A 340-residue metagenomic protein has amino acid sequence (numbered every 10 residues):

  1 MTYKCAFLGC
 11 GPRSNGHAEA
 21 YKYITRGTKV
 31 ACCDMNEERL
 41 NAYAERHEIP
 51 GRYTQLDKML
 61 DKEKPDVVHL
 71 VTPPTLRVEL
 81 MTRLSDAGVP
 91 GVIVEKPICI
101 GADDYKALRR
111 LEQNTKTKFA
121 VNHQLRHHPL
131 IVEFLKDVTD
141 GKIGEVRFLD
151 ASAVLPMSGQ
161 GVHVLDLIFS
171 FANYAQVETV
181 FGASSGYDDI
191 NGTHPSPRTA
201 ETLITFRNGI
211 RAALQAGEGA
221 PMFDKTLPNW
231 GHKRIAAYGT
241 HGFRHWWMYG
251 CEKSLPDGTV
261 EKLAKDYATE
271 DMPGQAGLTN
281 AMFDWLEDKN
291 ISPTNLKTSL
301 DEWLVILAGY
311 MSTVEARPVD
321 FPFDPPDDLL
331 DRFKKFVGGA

Functional and structural regions predicted by a protein language model:
M1, G27, K58, V67-L70 (+2 more regions): C-terminal helix-rich "cap/oligomerization" subdomain common to oxidoreductases
M1-H47: N-terminal Rossmann-like dinucleotide-binding module
G16, M35-E38, Y267-T279, K297: Active-site loop of classical SDR/Rossmann-like NAD(P)-dependent oxidoreductases, centered on the catalytic Tyr-X3-Lys
A31, G51, V67, G91 (+1 more regions): Short, Asp-centered acidic motifs that coordinate Mg2+ and/or phosphate in catalytic or ligand-binding sites
P50-L56: Conserved SAM-binding strand-loop segment of SAM-dependent methyltransferases
K62, D66-P73, V78-R126: Beta-strand-loop-alpha-helix segment that lines the small-molecule cofactor/substrate pocket of alpha/beta enzymes
T115-L203, A316: Predominantly a Rossmann-like dinucleotide-binding segment in NAD(P)-dependent oxidoreductases
H163-E252, A268-T269, A276-S292, L307-Y310 (+1 more regions): Contiguous beta-strand/loop segments that form the cofactor/metal-binding neighborhood of enzyme cores
